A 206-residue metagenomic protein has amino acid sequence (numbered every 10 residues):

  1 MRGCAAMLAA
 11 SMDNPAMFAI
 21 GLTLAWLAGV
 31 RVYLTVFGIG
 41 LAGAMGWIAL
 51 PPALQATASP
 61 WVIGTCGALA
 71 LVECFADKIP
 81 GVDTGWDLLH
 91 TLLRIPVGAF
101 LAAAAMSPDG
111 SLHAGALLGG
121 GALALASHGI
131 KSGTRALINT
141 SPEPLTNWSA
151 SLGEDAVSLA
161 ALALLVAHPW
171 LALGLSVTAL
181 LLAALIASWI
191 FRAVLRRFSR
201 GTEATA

Functional and structural regions predicted by a protein language model:
C4-A16, G43-P60, L101-L117, L165-G174: Helix-coil boundary and interhelical linker segments in multi-pass alpha-helical membrane proteins
T23-V32, C74-K78: Transmembrane alpha-helix interface/packing and boundary motifs in multi-pass membrane proteins, characterized by
L54-W61, M106-G115, G133-L145, R192-T205: A cytosolic-side transmembrane-helix exit/cap motif
S59, T84-P96, L118, P142 (+1 more regions): Cytoplasmic-side transmembrane-helix entry/capping segments in multi-pass membrane proteins
C66-A76, G120-K131, L182-S188: Alpha-helical transmembrane segments of multi-pass membrane proteins
L71-T84, K131-N139: C-terminal ends of transmembrane helices
T91-A103, T146-A160: Small-residue-rich segments of transmembrane alpha-helices in multi-pass membrane proteins, especially helix faces
P96-F100, A104-D109, H113-T134, A156: Mid-bilayer segments of alpha-helical transmembrane spans in multi-pass integral membrane proteins that mediate
